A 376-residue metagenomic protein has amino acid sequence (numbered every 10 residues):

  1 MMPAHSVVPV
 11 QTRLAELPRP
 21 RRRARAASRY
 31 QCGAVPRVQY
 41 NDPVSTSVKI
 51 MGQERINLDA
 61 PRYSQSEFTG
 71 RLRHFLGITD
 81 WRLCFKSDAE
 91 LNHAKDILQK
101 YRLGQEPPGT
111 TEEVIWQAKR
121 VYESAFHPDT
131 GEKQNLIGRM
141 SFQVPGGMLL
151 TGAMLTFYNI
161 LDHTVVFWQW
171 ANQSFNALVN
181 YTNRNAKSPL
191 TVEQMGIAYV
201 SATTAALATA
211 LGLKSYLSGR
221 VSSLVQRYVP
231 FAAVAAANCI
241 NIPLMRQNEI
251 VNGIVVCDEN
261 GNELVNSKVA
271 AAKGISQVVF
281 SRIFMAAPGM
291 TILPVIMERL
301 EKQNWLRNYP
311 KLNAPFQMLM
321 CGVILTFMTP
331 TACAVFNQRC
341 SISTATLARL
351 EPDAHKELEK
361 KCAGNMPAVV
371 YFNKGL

Functional and structural regions predicted by a protein language model:
M1-A34: Intrinsically disordered, low-complexity basic segments at termini and long loops, enriched in Pro/Gly and/or Arg/Ser
P3-V7, Y30-Y158, D162-V165, V323 (+2 more regions): Intrinsically disordered, low-complexity N-proximal targeting/linker segments that flank membranes
G138-Q143, T164-Q169, L190-T203, S222-V234 (+3 more regions): Transmembrane alpha-helices of multi-pass eukaryotic membrane proteins
V144-L149, W170-L178, G196-G212, F231-I240 (+3 more regions): Hydrophobic alpha-helical cores of multi-pass transmembrane domains in eukaryotic membrane proteins
L149-Y158, A210-Y216, L293-Y309: Juxtamembrane "helix exit" motif at the C-terminal ends of alpha-helical transmembrane segments in multi-pass membrane
F157-S218, R227: Long, hydrophobic, well-ordered secondary-structure blocks that form the structural core and pocket-lining surfaces
A198-S215, G219-E263: Eukaryotic endomembrane system proteins
N241-S341: Long, repeat-rich segments with strong aromatic
